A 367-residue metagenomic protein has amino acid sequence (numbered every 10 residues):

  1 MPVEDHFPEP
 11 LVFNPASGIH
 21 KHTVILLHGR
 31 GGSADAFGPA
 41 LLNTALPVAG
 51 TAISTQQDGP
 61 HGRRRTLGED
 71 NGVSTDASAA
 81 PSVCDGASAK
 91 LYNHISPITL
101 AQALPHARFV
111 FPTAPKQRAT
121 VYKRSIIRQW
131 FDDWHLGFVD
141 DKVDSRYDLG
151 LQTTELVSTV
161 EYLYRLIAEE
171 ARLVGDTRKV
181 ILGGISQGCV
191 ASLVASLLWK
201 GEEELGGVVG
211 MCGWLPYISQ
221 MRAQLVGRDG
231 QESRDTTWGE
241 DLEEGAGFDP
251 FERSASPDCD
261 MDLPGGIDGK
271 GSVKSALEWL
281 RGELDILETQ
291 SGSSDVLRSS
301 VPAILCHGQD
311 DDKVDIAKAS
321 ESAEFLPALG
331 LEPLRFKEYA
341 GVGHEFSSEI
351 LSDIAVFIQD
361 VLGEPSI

Functional and structural regions predicted by a protein language model:
M1-P2, V12, S17, R172-T177 (+3 more regions): Fungal eukaryote-biased detector of long internal structured cores
D5-V12, H22-K179: Serine-hydrolase catalytic machinery in alpha/beta-hydrolase-like enzymes
V12-G18, G207, G213-E364: The feature captures the conserved acid-bearing segment of alpha/beta-hydrolase catalytic domains
P39-L46, L197-G201, E324, A328: Short, well-ordered alpha-helices that flank and scaffold nucleotide-derived cofactor binding pockets
I167, A171, I358-I367: Short, hydrophobic alpha-helical segments
K179-I181, G207-V209: Residue in the alpha/beta-hydrolase core beta-strand immediately N-terminal to the catalytic nucleophile
G183-G188, S192: Gly/Ala-rich beta-loop-alpha elbow adjacent to hydrolase catalytic centers
V194-G206, L215-P216: Conserved hydrolase catalytic core segment
